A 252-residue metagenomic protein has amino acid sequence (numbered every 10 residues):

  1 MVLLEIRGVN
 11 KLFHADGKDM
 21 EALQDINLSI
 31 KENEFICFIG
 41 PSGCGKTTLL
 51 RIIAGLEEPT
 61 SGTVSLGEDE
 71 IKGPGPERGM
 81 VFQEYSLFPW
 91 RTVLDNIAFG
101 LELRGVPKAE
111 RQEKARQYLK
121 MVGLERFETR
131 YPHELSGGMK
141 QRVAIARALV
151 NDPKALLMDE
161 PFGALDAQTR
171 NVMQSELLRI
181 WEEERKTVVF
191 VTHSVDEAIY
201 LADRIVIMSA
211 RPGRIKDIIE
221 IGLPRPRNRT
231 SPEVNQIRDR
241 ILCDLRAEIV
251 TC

Functional and structural regions predicted by a protein language model:
M1-D196, L201: ABC family nucleotide-binding domain
L66, I207-M208: Short hydrophobic beta-strand elements within the C-terminal catalytic ATPase subdomain
G75, S231, C243: Residue-level signal for threonine
V122, M208-S209: Conserved acidic donor-binding loop of glycosyltransferase catalytic domains
V150, A164-A167, Q236-C252: Extended, non-globular alpha-helical segments
R204: Short, glycine/charged-rich "phosphate-handling" switch motifs in NTP-dependent and phosphotransfer domains
A210-R240: Conserved beta-strand-loop-alpha-helix hinge in the C-terminal portion of ABC ATPase nucleotide-binding domains
